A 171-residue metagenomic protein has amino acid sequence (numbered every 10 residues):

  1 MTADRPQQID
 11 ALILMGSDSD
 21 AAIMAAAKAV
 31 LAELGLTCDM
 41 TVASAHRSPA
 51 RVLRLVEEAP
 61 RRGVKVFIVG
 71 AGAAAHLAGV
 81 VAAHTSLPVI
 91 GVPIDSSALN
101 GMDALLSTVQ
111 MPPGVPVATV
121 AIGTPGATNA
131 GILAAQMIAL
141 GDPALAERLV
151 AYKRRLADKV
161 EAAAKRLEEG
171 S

Functional and structural regions predicted by a protein language model:
Q8-R47: Glycine-rich phosphate/diphosphate-binding loop of Rossmann-like nucleotide-binding domains
M15, V42, V92-D95, P116-A121: Short beta->alpha connector loops at strand-helix junctions that form conserved, small/polar/Pro-enriched
D20-M24, S48-V52, A71-V80, L99-M102 (+1 more regions): Short glycine/serine/threonine-rich phosphate/pyrophosphate-binding segments that cradle anionic phosphate groups
M40-R61: N-terminal beta-loop-helix "entrance" segment that forms/cooperates in small-molecule cofactor or anionic ligand
L55-S97: Glycine-rich phosphate-binding loop
S97-E147: Short, glycine-/small-residue-rich phosphate/pyrophosphate-handling segment
I138-S171: Glycine-rich phosphate/pyrophosphate-binding loop and the adjoining helix
